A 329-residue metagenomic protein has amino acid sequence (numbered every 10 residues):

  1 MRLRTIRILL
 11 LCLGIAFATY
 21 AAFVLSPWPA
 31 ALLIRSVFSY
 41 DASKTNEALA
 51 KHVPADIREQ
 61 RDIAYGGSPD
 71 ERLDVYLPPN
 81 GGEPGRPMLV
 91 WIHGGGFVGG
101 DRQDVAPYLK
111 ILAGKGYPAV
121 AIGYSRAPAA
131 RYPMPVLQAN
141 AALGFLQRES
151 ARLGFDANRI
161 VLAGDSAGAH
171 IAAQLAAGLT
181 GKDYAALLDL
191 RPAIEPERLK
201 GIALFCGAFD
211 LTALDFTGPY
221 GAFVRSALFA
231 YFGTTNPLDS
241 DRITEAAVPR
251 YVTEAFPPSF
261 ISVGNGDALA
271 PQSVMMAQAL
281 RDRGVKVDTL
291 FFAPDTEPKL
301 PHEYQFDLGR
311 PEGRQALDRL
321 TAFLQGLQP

Functional and structural regions predicted by a protein language model:
R2-P329: Alpha/beta-hydrolase superfamily serine-hydrolase fold, recognizing
